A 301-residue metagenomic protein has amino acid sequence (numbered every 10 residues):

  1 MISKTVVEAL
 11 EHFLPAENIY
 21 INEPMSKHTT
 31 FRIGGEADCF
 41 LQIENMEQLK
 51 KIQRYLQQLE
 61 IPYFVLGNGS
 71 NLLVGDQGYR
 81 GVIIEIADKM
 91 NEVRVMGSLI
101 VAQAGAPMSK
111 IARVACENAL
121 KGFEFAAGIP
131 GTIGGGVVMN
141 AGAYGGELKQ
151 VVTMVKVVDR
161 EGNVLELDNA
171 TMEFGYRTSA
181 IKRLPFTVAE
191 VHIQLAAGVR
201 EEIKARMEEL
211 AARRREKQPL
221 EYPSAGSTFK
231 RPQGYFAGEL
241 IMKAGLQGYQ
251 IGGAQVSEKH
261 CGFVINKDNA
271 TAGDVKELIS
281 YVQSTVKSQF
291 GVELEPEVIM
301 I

Functional and structural regions predicted by a protein language model:
M1, T5, S26, E44-E47 (+10 more regions): Conserved active-site and cofactor/substrate-binding residues in soluble primary-metabolism enzymes
I2-I133: Anion-binding (especially nucleotide phosphate/pyrophosphate-binding) glycine-rich loop and adjoining beta-alpha core
Y20-I21, L72, V158-T285, Q289-I301: Phosphate/pyrophosphate- and phosphate-bearing ligand-binding catalytic cores of soluble enzymes
G34-G35, L41-M46, L73-N91, V138-D168 (+1 more regions): Structural signature of FAD isoalloxazine-binding scaffolds in flavoprotein oxidoreductases
L59, L66-N68, V151, Y222-P223 (+1 more regions): Short, basic and Ser/Thr-rich N-terminal targeting/leader segments
N71-L72, A112-A115, F123-A127, N140-E147 (+2 more regions): A generic local secondary-structure boundary/capping motif
K121, V151, A170-M172: Short beta-strand or tight-loop elements that sit immediately N-terminal to catalytic metal-binding acidic residues
G134-G136, N140-Y144, A205-L210: An N-terminal domain-start capping segment
